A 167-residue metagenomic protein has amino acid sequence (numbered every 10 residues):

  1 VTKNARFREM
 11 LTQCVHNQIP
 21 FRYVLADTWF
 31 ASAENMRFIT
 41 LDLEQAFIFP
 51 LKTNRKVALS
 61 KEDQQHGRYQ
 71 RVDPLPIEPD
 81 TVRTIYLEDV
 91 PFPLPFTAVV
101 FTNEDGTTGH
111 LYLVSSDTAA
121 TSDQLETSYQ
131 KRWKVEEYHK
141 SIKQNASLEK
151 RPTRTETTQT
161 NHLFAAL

Functional and structural regions predicted by a protein language model:
V1-L167: Single, function-defining residue in the core of a domain
